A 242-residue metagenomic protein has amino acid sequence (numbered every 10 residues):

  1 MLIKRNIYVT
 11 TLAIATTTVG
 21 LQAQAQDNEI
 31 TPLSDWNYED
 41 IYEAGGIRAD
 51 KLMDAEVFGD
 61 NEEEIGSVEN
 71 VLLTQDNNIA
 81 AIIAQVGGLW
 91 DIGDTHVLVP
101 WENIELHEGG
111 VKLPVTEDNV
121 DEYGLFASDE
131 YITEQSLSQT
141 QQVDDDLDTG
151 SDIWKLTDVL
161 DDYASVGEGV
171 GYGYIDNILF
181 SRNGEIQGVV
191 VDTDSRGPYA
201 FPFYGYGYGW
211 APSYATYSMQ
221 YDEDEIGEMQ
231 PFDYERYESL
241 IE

Functional and structural regions predicted by a protein language model:
L2-R5, Q24-E242: Peripheral interaction segments used for macromolecular assembly
K4-L12: Sec-dependent signal peptide recognition, specifically the positively charged N-region followed immediately by
T18-Q22: N-terminal signal peptide c-region/cleavage motif recognized by signal peptidases
